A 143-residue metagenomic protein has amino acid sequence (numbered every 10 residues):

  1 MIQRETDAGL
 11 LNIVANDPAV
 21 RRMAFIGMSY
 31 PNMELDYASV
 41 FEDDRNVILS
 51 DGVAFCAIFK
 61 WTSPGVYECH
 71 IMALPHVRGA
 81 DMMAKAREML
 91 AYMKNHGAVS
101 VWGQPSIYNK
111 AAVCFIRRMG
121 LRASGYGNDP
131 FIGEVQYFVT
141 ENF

Functional and structural regions predicted by a protein language model:
M1-N32: Short amphipathic alpha-helix that is part of the acyltransferase structural core
D36, F55-G65: A conserved beta-strand-loop-helix scaffold within acyl/acetyltransferase catalytic domains
E42-C56: Conserved beta-hairpin
N46-V47, Y67, G133-F138: Short beta-strand micro-motifs in enzyme catalytic cores
T62-H76: Conserved acetyl-CoA binding element of GNAT-fold acetyltransferases
G79-K94, C114, R118: Conserved acetyl-CoA-binding loop-helix of GNAT-fold acetyltransferases
W102-R117, D129-F131: Conserved beta-strand-loop-alpha-helix junction that forms the acyl-donor binding cleft
Q104, R122-Y137: Conserved catalytic-core motifs of GNAT/GCN5-like acyltransferases
